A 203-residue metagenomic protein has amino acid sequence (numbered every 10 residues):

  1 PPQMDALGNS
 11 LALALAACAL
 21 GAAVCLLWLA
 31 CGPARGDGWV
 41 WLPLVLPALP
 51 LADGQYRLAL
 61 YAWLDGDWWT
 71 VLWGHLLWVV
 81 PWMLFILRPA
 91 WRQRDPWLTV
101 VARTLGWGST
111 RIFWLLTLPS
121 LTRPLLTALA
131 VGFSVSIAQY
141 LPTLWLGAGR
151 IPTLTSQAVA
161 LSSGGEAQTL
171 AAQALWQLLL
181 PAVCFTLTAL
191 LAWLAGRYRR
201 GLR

Functional and structural regions predicted by a protein language model:
P1-R92, S120, P124-L141, W145-G147 (+2 more regions): Membrane-water interface segments at the C-terminal ends of transmembrane alpha-helices in multi-pass inner-membrane
N9, V100, S156, A160: Conserved adenine-binding aromatic site and its adjacent loop/helix in ATP-hydrolyzing domains
R94-L98: Short glycine/proline-centered loop/turn elements that form peptide/ligand docking sites
V100-L121, S163: Short helix-to-coil transition segments within interhelical loops that connect adjacent transmembrane helices
T104, G149-P152, W176: Active/binding-pocket-proximal capping segment
G149-S163: Short hydrophobic, aromatic-rich alpha-helical segments embedded in or entering the lipid bilayer of multi-pass
A192-R203: Short cytosolic juxtamembrane segments of multi-pass membrane proteins
